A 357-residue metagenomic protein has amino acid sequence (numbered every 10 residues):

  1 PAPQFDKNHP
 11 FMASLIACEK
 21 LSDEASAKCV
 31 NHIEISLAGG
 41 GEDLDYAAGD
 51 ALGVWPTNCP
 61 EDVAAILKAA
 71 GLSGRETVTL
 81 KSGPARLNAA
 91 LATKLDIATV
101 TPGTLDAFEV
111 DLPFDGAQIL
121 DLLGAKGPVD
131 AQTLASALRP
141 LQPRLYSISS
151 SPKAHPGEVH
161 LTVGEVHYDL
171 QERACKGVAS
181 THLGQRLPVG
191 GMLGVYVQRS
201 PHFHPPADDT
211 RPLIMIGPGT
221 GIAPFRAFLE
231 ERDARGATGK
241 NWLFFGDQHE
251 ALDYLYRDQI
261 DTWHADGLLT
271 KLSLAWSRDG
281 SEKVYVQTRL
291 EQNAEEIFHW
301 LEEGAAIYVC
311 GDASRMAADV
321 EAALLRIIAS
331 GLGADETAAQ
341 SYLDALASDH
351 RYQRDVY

Functional and structural regions predicted by a protein language model:
P1-Y357: FNR-like FAD-binding dehydrogenase module
